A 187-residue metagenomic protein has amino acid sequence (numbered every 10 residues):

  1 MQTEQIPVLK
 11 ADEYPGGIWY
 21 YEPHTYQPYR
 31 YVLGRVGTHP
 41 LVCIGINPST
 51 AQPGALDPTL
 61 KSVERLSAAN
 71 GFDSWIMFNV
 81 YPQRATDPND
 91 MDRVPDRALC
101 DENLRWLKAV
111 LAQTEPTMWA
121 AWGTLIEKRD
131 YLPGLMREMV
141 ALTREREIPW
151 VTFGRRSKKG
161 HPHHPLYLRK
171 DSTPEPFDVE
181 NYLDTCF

Functional and structural regions predicted by a protein language model:
M1-D57: Active-site and ligand/interface coordination hotspots across diverse enzymes and nucleic-acid-associated assemblies
Q27, L56-E64, R97-R105: Short acidic (Asp/Glu) patches
P40, D73-S74, T117, P149: Residues at the starts of beta-strands that form the adenosine-phosphate
P48-T50, Q83, L125: A short, flexible beta-alpha/helix-coil linker loop
S49-G71: A short mixed-secondary-structure module that forms the rim of ligand-binding clefts
D73-M91: Short connector loops at secondary-structure junctions
M91-F187: Glycine/proline-rich loop-helix segments at beta-alpha junctions forming the active-site rim of enzyme cores
